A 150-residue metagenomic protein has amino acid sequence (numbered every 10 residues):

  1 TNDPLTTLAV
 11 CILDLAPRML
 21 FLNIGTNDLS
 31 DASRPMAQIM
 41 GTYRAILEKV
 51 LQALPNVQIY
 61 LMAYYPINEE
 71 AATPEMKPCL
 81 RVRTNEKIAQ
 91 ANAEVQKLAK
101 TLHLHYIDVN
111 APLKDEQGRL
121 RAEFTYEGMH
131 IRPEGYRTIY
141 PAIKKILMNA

Functional and structural regions predicted by a protein language model:
T1-A45, E86: Conserved SGNH/GDSL esterase-like catalytic core that processes O-acyl groups on lipids and polysaccharides
A9-L13, L51-P55, K100, M148: Residue-level signal for alpha-helix termini/capping positions
L15-L20, L54-I59, L102-H105: Loop/turn elements at helix/coil->beta-strand transitions in domains of secreted/extracellular proteins
N23-L29, E48-I88: Active-site segments of SGNH/GDSL-like serine hydrolases that catalyze O-acetyl group transfer/hydrolysis on lipids
Y43-E48, N92: Generic structural signal for well-ordered alpha-helices, preferentially at hydrophobic/aromatic core positions
P66-A150: Catalytic His-Asp segment of secreted/periplasmic serine-dependent ester chemistry enzymes
